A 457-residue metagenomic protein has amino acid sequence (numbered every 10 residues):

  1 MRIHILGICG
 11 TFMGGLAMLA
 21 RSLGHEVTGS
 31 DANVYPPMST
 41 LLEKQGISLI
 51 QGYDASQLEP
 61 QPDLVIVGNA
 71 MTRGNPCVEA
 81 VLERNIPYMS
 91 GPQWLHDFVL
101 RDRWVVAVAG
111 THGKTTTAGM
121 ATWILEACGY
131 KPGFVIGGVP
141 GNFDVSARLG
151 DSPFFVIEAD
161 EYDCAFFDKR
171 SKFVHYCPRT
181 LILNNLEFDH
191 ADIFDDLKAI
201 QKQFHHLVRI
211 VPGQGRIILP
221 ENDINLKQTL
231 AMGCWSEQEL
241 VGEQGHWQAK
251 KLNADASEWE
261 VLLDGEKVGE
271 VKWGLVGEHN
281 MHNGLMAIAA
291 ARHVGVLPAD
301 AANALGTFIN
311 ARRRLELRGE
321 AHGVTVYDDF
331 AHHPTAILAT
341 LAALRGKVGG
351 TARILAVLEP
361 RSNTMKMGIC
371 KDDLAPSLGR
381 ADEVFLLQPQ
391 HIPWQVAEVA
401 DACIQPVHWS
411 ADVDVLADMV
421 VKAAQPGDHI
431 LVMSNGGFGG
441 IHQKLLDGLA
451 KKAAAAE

Functional and structural regions predicted by a protein language model:
M1-V34, M38, E43-L49, Q61 (+7 more regions): ATP-dependent carboxylate-amine ligase
L19-L23, E43, Q57-P60, N69 (+3 more regions): Phosphate-binding loop of NTP-binding sites
S30, G52, G91, V135 (+5 more regions): Generic beta-sheet signal
A32-Y35, Y53-A55, M71-R73, E221-N225 (+2 more regions): Short, polar loop motifs at secondary-structure junctions
I50-Y53, G91-H96, F134-G138, G233-A254 (+4 more regions): Beta-strand->loop->alpha-helix junctions that form or flank phosphate-binding loops in nucleotide-handling enzymes
S152, W247, S257-W259, R313: Change "...and in nucleic-acid phosphodiester-cleaving endonucleases..." to "...and in nucleic-acid processing enzymes
K251-K267: Acidic-glycine-rich active-site phosphate/pyrophosphate-binding loop
E260, H279-N280: C-terminal accessory "lid"/substrate-recognition subdomains
